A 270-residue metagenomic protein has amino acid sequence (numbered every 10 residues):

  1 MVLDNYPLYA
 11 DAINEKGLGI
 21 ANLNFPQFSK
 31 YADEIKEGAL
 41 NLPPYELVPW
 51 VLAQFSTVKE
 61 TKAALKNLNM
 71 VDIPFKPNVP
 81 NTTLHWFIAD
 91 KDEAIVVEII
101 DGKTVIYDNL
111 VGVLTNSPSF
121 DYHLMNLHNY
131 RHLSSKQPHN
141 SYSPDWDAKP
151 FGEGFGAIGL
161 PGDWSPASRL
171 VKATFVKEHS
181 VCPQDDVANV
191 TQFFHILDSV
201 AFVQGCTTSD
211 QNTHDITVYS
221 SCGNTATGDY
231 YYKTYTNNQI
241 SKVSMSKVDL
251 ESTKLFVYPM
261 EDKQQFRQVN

Functional and structural regions predicted by a protein language model:
M1-A39, N67, D72, V257 (+1 more regions): A contiguous strand-loop segment
N14-K16, L52-E60, P183-V190, T225-T227: A short, structured loop/turn motif at beta-sheet edges
G19, E93-I95, T104-V105, G228-Y231: Hydrophobic residues embedded in beta-strands of well-ordered beta-sheets
G19-N22, F87-A89, V96, C222: Structural recognition of the beta-strand scaffold that forms the well-ordered cores of secreted hydrolase catalytic
P26-F28, G102-V105, G112, T236-I240: Short, surface-exposed beta-strand-loop junctions and turns on beta-sheet-rich folds
Q27-N69, K254-Q264: Compact, glycine/acidic-enriched structural inserts
K62-I99: Aromatic- and glycine-enriched pocket-lining scaffold segments that form the walls of small-molecule binding clefts
P74, N81, T115-N270: C-terminus-biased signal that marks the final domain/tail of proteins
